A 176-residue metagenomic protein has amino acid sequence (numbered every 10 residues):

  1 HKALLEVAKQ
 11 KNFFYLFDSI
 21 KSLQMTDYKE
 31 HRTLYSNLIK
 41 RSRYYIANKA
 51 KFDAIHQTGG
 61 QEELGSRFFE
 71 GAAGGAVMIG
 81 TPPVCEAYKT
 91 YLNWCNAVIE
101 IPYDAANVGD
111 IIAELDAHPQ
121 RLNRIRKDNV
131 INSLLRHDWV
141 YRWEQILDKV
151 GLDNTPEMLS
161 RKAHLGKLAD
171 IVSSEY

Functional and structural regions predicted by a protein language model:
H1-F68, A72-T90, W139-V140, E144 (+1 more regions): Nucleotide-sugar donor-binding catalytic core of glycosyltransferases
A3, L34, N107-D110, R121: Exposed alpha-helical structural elements
F14, S42, F69-A73, P102-A106 (+2 more regions): Glycine-rich loops and low-complexity Gly/Arg-rich segments that provide flexible linkers or classic glycine-based
Q24-D27, G60, A97, H118 (+1 more regions): Generic anion/oxyanion-binding catalytic loop in active/binding sites
G65, I101-A105, R136: Conserved aromatic
Y88-I111: Change "using UDP/GDP/dTDP sugars" to "using nucleotide sugars
G109-Y176: C-terminal amphipathic helix plus adjacent low-complexity, charged tail appended to glycosyltransferase catalytic
